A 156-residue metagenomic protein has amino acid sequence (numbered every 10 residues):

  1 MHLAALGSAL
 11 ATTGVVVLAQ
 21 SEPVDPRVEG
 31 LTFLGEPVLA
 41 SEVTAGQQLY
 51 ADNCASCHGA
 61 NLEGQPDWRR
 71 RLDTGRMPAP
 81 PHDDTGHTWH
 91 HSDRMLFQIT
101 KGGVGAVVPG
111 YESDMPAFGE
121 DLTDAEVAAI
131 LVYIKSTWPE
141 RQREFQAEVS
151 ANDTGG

Functional and structural regions predicted by a protein language model:
M1-A5: N-terminal Sec-pathway targeting helices
S8-L18: Hydrophobic alpha-helical membrane-insertion segments, chiefly the h-region of N-terminal signal peptides
S21-L49, E144-Q146, D153-G156: Electrostatic cytochrome c docking/interface patches
V24, A51-H58, T85-H91: Short, mixed-charge, low-aromatic patches
A40-S41, Q47-P78, K101-Y111, T137-E144: Periplasmic/extracellular electron-transfer cofactor-ligation site, primarily the c-type cytochrome heme-c attachment
A40-T44, Q48-A51, W89-H91, D121-D124: Short, solvent-exposed loop/helix junctions and linker helices that flank or host conserved functional motifs
R71-K135: Extracytoplasmic electron-transfer domains, predominantly the class I c-type cytochrome c fold
D121-G156: A charged, solvent-exposed segment within the mature domains of Sec-exported extracytoplasmic proteins
